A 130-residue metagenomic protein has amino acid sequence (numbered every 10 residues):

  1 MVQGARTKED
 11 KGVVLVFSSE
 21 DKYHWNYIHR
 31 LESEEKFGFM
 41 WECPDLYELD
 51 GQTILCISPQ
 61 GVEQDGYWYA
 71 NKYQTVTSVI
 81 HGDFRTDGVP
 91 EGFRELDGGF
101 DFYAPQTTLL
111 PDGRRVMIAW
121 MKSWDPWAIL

Functional and structural regions predicted by a protein language model:
M1-L130: Carbohydrate-active catalytic/glycan-binding domains of CAZyme proteins, especially the secreted or lumenal ectodomains
